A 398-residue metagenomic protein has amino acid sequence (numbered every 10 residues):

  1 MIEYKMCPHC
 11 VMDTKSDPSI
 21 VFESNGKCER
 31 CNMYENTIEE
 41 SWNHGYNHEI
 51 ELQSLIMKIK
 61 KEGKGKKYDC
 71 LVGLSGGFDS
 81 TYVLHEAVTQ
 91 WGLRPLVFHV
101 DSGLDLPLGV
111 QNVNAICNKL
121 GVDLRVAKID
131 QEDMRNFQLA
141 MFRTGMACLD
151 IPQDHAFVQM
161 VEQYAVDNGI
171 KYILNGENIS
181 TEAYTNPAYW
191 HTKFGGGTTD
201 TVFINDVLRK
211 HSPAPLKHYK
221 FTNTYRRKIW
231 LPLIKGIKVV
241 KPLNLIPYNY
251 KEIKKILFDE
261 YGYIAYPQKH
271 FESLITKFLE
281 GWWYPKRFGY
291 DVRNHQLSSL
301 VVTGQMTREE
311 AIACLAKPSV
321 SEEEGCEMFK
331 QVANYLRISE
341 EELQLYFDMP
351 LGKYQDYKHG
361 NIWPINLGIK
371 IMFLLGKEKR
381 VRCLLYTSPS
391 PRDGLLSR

Functional and structural regions predicted by a protein language model:
M1-C70, E86-S388: Nucleotide-activated chemistry modules centered on ATP-dependent adenylation/adenylyltransferase
C70-D79: Short, glycine-rich nucleotide/cofactor-binding loops
Y82: Conserved acetyl-CoA-binding loop-helix of GNAT-fold acetyltransferases
Y386-R398: Single conserved hydrophobic/aromatic residue that forms the stacking wall/gate of nucleotide- or nucleobase-binding
